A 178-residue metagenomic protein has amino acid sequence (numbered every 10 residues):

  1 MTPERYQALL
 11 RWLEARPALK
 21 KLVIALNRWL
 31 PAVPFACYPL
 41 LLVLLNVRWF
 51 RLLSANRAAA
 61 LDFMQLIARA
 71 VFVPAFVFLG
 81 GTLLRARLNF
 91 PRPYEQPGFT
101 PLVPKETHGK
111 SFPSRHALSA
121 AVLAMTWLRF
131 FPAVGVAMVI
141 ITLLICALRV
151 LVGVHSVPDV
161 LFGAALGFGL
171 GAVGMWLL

Functional and structural regions predicted by a protein language model:
M1-P39, R51-A55, Q65, G81-G109: N-terminal transmembrane-helix/juxtamembrane module of multi-pass inner/ER membrane proteins
A18, D62-F63, P93-Y94, F131-V136 (+1 more regions): Membrane-helix interface segments
P31-L42, H116-M125: Core segments of transmembrane alpha-helices that mediate helix-helix packing or line hydrophobic substrate/ligand
V33-L40, F72, F76, G80 (+3 more regions): Lipid-exposed faces of alpha-helical membrane segments in multi-pass integral membrane proteins
C37, M64-V73, V134-A137, P158-G163: Alpha-helical transmembrane segments of integral membrane proteins
V43, G81-N89, L128, M175-L178: Membrane-water interface at transmembrane helix exits
N46-G80: Interfacial segments of alpha-helical transmembrane regions
T100-L178: Membrane-embedded catalytic cores of phosphoryl/pyrophosphoryl-handling enzymes
